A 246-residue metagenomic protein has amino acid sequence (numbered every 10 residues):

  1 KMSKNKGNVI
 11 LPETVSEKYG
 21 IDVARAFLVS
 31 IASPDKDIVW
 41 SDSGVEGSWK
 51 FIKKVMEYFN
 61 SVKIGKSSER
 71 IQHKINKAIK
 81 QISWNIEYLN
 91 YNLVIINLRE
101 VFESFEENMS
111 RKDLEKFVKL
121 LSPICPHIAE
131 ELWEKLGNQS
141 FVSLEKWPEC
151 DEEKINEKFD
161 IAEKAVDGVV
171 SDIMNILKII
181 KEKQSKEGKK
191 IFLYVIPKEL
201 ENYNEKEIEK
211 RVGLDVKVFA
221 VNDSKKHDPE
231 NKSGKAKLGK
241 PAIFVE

Functional and structural regions predicted by a protein language model:
K1-I10, A78-Q81, N85, V169-V170 (+1 more regions): Flexible, glycine/threonine-enriched loop-and-boundary segments that flank and lead into catalytic domains of large
K1-Q72: Catalytic adenosine-cofactor/nucleotide-binding cores of aminoacyl-tRNA synthetases and other
K1-S3, L11, R25, S33-I38 (+5 more regions): Flexible loop/turn segments at secondary-structure boundaries
F27-I31, I38-G44, I64-K74, Y91-R99 (+3 more regions): Short coil/turn segments at secondary-structure boundaries
D42-E46, S140-E246: C-terminal low-complexity, glycine/proline- and small-hydrophobic-enriched intrinsically disordered tails that act as
S61, W84, S104-E107, N175 (+1 more regions): Conserved helix-loop functional segments at active or binding sites
S68-Q81, I96-D172: Acidic, turn-prone loop/beta-hairpin segments
I86-L93, M109: Short helix-adjacent coil turns
